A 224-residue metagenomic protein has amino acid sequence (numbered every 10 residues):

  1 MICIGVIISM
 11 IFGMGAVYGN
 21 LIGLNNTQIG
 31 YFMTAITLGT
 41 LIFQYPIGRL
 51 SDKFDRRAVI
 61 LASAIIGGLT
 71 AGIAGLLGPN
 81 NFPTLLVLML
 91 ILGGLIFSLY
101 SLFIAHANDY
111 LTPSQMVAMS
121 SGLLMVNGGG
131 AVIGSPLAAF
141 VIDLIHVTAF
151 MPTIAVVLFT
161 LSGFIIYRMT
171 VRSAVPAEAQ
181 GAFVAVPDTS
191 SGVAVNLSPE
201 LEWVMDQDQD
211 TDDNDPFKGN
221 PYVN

Functional and structural regions predicted by a protein language model:
M1-G30: Extracytoplasmic gate region of multi-pass secondary transporters
N26, L111-L123: Loop-to-transmembrane helix entry/capping segments in MFS-fold secondary transporters and related SLC/MFSD carriers
F32-T40, L123, N127: Transmembrane alpha-helical segments of major facilitator superfamily
F43-D55, I142-D143: Helix-to-loop junctions at the C-terminal end of transmembrane segments in multipass secondary transporters
A58-I73, A155: Structural signature of the two symmetry-related core transmembrane helices
F97-T112: Intracellular juxtamembrane helix-capping segments at the cytosolic ends of symmetry-related transmembrane helices
F140-L158: A membrane-interface helix-boundary motif in multi-pass transporters
R168-N224: Intrinsic disorder in cytosolic terminal tails and internal cytosolic loops of multi-pass membrane transporters
